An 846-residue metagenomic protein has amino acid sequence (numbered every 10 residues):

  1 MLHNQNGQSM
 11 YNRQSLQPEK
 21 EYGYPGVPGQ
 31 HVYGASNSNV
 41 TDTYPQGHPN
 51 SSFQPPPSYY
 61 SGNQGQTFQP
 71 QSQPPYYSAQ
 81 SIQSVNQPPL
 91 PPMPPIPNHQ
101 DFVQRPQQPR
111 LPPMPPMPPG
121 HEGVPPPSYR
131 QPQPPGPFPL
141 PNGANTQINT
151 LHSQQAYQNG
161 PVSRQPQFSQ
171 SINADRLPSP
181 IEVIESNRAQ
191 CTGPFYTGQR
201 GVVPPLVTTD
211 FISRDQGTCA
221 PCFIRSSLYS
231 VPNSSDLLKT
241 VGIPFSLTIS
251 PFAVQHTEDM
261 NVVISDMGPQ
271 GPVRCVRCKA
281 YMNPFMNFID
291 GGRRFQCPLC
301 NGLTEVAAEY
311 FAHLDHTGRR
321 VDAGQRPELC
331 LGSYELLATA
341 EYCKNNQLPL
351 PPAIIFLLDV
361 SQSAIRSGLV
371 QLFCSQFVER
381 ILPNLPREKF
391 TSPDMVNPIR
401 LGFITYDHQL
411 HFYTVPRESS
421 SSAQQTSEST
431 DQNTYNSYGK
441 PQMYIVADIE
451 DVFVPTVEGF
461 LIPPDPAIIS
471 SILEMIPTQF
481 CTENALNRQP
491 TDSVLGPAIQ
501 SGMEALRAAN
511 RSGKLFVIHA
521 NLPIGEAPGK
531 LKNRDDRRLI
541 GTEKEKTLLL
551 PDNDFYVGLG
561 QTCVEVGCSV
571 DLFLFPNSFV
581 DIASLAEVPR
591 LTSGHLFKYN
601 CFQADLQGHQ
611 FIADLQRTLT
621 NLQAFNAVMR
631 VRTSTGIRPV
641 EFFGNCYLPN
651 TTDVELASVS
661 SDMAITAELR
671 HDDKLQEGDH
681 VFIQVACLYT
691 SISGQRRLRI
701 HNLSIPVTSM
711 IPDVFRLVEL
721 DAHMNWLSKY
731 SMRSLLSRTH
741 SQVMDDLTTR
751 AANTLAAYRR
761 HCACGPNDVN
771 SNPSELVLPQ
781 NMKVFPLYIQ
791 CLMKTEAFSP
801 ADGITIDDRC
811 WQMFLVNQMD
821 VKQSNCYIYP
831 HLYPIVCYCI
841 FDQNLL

Functional and structural regions predicted by a protein language model:
L2-L846: Extended acidic, low-complexity intrinsically disordered regions
